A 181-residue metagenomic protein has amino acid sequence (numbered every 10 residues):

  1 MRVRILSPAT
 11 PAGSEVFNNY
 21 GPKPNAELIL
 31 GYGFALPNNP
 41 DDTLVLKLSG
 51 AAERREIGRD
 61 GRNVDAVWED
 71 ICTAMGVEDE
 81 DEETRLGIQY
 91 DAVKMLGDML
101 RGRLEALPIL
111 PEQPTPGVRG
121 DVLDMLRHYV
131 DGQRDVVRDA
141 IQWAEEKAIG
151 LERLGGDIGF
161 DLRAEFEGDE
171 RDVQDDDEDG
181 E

Functional and structural regions predicted by a protein language model:
M1-P22, Q113: Catalytic core of the SET domain in histone-lysine N-methyltransferases, recognizing conserved active-site
V16, A26-E181: Charged low-complexity "KEKE/polyampholyte" interaction tracts
